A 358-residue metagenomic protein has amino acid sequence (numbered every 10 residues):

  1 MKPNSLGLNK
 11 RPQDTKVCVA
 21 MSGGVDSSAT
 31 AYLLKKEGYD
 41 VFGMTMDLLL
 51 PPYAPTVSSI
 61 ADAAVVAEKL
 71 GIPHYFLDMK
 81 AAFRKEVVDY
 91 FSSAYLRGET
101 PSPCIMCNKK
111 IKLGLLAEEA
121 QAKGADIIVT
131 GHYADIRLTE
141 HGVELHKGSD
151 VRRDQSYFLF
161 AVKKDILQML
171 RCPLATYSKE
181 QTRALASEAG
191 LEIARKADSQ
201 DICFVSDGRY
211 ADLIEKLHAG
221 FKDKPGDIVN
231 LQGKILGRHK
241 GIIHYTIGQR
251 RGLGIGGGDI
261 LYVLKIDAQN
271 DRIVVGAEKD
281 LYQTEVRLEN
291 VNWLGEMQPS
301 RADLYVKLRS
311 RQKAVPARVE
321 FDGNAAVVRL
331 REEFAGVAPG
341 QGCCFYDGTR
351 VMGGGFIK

Functional and structural regions predicted by a protein language model:
M1-F160, R171, K179-Q181: ATP-dependent adenylation/nucleotidyltransferase module used to activate substrates
G131-K358: AMP-forming adenylation/ATP pyrophosphatase catalytic core
